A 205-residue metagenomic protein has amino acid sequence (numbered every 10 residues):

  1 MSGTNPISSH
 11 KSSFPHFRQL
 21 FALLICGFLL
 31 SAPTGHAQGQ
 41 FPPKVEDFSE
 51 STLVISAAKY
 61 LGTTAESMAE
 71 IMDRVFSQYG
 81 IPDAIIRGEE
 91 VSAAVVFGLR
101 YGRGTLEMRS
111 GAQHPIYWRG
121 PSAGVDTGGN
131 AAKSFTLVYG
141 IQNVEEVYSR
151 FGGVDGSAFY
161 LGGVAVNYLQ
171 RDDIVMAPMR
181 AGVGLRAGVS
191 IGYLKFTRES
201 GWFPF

Functional and structural regions predicted by a protein language model:
S2-F21: Bacterial N-terminal signal peptides that target proteins for export
H16-Q19, G35, Q40-F41: Short linear sequence motif anchored by a di-proline
Q19-A32: Bacterial N-terminal signal peptides
Q38-F205: Small-residue-enriched, tightly packed secondary-structure blocks
